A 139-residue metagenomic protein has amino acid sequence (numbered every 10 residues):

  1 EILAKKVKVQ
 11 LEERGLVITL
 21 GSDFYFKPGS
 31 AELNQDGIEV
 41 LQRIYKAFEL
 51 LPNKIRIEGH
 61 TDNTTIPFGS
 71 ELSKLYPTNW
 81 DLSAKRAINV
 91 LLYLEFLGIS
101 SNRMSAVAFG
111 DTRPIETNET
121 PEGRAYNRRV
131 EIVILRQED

Functional and structural regions predicted by a protein language model:
E1-G29: Juxtamembrane linker/hinge segments adjacent to a transmembrane helix in small membrane proteins
E1-V9, L41-L51: Short amphipathic alpha-helices and their capping/turn segments at secondary-structure boundaries
K8-Q10, R56-G59: Short, functional N-terminal and low-complexity linear motifs
T19, Y25-R43, L50-K54, H60-D139: Periplasmic OmpA-like peptidoglycan-binding domain that tethers envelope proteins to the cell wall
